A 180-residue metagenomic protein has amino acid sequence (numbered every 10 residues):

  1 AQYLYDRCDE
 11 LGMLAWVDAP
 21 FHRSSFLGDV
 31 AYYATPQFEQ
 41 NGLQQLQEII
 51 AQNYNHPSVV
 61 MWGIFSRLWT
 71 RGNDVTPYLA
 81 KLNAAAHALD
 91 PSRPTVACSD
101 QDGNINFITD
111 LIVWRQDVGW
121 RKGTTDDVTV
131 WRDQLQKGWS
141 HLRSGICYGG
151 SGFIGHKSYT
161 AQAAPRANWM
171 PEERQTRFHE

Functional and structural regions predicted by a protein language model:
A1-G123, T129-L142, G152-A167: Active-site mouth of glycoside hydrolases
C147-Y148: Walker B catalytic acidic pair
A167-E180: Substrate-binding cleft of secreted/luminal carbohydrate-active enzymes
